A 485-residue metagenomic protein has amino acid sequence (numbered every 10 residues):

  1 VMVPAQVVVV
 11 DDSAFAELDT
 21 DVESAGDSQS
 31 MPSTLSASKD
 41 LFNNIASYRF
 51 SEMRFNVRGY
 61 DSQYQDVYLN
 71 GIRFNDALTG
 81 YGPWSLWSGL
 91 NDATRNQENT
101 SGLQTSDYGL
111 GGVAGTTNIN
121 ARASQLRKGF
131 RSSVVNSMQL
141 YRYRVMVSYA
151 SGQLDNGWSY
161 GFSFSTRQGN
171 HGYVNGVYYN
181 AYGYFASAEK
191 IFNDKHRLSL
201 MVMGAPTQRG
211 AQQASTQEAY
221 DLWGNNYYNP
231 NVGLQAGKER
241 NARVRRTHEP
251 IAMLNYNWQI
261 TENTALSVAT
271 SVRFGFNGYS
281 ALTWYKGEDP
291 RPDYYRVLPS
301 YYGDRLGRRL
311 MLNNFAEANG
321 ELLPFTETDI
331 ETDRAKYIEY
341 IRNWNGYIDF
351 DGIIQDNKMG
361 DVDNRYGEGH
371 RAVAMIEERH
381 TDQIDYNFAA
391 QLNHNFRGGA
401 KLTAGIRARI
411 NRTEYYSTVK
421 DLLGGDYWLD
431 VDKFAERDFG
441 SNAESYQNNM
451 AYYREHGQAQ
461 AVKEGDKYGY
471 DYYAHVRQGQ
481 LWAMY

Functional and structural regions predicted by a protein language model:
V1-S38, R54, S62, E98: N-terminal periplasmic "start-of-domain" segments of outer-membrane beta-barrel proteins
P32-R73, G102: Extracytoplasmic beta-strand/coil segments of soluble accessory domains associated with Gram-negative outer-membrane
N43, I72-L103, N120-L126: Short acidic/polar hinge/loop motifs at secondary-structure boundaries that mediate gating or recognition
S51, G111-V113, V135-N136, Y141-V145 (+4 more regions): Residues that define the transmembrane beta-barrel architecture of outer-membrane proteins
Y60, K238-A281, R371-Y415, K463-Y485: Outer-membrane beta-barrel transmembrane strands
K128-S132, W158-F162, L198-L200, L266-T270 (+1 more regions): Transmembrane beta-strands of outer-membrane beta-barrel proteins
N136-G169, Y173-Q212, V244, P250-T261: Transmembrane beta-barrel wall of Gram-negative outer-membrane proteins
R197-N255, G278-E377, S441-E464: Acidic/polar loop-and-plug regions of large Gram-negative outer-membrane beta-barrel proteins
